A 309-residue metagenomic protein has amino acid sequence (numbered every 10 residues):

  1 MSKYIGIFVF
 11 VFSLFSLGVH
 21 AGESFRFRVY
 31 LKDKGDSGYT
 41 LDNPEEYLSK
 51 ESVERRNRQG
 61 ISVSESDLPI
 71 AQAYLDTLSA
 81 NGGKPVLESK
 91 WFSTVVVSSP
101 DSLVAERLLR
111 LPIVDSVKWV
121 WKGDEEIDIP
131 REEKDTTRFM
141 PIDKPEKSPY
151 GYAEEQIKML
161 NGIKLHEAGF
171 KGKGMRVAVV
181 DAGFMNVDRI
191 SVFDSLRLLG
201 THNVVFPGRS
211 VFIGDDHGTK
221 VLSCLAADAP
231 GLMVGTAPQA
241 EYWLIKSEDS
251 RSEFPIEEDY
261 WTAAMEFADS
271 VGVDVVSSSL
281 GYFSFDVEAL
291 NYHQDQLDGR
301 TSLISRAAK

Functional and structural regions predicted by a protein language model:
M1-S24: Bacterial Sec-dependent N-terminal signal peptides
G22-R138: Inhibitory N-terminal propeptides of secreted protease zymogens
S24, T40, A153, I163-N203 (+3 more regions): Subtilisin-like serine protease catalytic core
G35-S37, F92-S93, L103-V104, G123-E126 (+6 more regions): Solvent-exposed loop/turn segments at secondary-structure junctions within structured extracellular/periplasmic domains
Q59-E65, F92-V95, G151, K164-E167 (+3 more regions): Second-shell loop/turn segments in exported
S79-G83, L109-I113, A226-P230, E266-V273 (+2 more regions): Sec-exported extracytoplasmic/periplasmic mature domains
P85-S89, V104-A105, D128-V179, H202-G214 (+1 more regions): N-terminal domain-start motif of subtilase-like serine proteases
A268-D298: Short acidic, glycine-rich surface-loop motifs adjacent to enzyme active sites
